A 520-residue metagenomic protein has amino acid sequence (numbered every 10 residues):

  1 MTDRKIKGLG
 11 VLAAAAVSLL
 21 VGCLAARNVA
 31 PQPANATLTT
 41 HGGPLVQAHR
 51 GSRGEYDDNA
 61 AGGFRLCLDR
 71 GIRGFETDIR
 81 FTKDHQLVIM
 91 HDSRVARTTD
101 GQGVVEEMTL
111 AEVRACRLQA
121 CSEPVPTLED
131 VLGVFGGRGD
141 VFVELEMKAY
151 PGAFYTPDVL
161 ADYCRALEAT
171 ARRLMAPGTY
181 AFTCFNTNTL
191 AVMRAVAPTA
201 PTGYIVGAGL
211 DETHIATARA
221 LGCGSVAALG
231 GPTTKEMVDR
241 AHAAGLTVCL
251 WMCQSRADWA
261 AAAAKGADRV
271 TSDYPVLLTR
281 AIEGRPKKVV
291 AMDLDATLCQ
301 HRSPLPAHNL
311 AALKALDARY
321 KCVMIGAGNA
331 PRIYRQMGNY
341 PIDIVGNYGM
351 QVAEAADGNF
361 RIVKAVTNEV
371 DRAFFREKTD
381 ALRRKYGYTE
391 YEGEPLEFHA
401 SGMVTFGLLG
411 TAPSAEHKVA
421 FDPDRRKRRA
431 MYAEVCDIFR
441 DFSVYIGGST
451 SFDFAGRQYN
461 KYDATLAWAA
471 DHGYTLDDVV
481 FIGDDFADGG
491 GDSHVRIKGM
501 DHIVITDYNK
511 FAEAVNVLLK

Functional and structural regions predicted by a protein language model:
K5-P286: Phosphate-group recognition and catalysis centered on beta-loop-alpha active-site segments
T77, K287-S303, D492: Asp-based phosphoryl-transfer active-site loop
V143-L145, T183, N188, L313-Q336 (+6 more regions): Substrate-recognition element of Asp-dependent hydrolases with the DxDx(T/V) motif
G152-A161, K364-A365, E416-P423: Short, flexible/disordered intra-domain loops and linkers
M175-A181, G224, T247, G266-D268 (+4 more regions): Short active-site oxyanion
P286-V289, L305-P306, A455-R457, K461-K520: Mg2+-dependent phosphoryl-transfer enzymes with acidic/Ser/Thr/Gly-rich catalytic loops
S303-G393: Active-site phosphate-binding/coordination module
K385, E390-V480, D488-G491: Conserved acidic, metal-coordinating active-site core of Asp-based, Mg2+-dependent phosphoryl-transfer enzymes
